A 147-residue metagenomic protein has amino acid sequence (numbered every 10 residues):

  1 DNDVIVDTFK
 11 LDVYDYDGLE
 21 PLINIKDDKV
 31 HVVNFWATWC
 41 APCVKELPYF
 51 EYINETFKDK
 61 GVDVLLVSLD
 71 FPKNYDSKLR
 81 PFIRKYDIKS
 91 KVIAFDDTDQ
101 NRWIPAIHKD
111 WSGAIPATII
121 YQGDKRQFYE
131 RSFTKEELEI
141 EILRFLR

Functional and structural regions predicted by a protein language model:
D1-V13, R126, R147: N-terminal targeting signals for export/organelle localization
K10-H31, N54: A short beta-strand-turn-helix
K26-H31, K60-D63, I88-K91, G123: Loop/turn elements at helix/coil->beta-strand transitions in domains of secreted/extracellular proteins
K29-H31, W36-W39, F71: Short pre-active-site segment immediately N-terminal to redox-active cysteine/selenocysteine motifs in thiol-based
F35-Y52: Conserved redox-active cysteine motifs that mediate thiol-disulfide chemistry, especially di-cysteine Cys-X(1-2)-Cys
L47-Y86, T98-P105: Structural microenvironment flanking redox-active thiols in thiol-disulfide oxidoreductases
F82-I115, G123: Short, internal strand/loop/helix patches that form the active-site neighborhood or redox-interaction surface
I115-R147: Thiol-/selenol-based redox modules, centered on thioredoxin-like and closely related oxidoreductase domains
